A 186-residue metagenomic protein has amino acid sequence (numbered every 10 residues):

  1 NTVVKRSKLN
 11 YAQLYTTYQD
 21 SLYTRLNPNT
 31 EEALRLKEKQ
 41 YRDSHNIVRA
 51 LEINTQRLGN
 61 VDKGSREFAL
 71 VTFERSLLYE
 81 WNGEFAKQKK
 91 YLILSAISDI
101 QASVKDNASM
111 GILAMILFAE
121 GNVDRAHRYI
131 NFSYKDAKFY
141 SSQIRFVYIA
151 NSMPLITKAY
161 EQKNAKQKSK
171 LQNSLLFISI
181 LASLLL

Functional and structural regions predicted by a protein language model:
N1-S169: A "functional boundary" signal
E161-L186: Alpha-helical transmembrane signal-anchor helices
